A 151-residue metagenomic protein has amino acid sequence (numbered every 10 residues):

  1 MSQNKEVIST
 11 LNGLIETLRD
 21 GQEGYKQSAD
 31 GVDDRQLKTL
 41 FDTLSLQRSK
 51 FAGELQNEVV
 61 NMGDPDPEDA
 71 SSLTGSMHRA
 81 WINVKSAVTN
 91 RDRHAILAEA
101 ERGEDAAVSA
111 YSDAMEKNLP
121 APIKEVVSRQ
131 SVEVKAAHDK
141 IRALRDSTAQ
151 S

Functional and structural regions predicted by a protein language model:
M1, T39, L46, D66-N83 (+1 more regions): Charge-rich, acidic-biased intrinsically disordered regions
M1-E16, V60-N61, P65, M77-R79 (+1 more regions): N-terminal/domain-start segments enriched in small and hydrophobic, helix-friendly residues, covering either
S2-D33, H94-N118: Alpha-helical bundle segments that constitute or directly flank the non-heme di-iron/ferroxidase center
E6-L14, R35-E54, R93-L97, P122-K135: Alpha-helical scaffold segments that form or flank carboxylate-/histidine-based iron centers
I8, N12-I15, R19, S45 (+7 more regions): Generic structural concept
Q36-T74, A137, I141-L144: Conserved alpha-helical segments that form or flank metal/cofactor-binding pockets of metalloenzymes
E54-V108: Carboxylate-rich helix-loop segments that flank metal/cofactor sites and access channels in metalloenzymes
I96-S151: Preference for long, well-ordered alpha-helical segments
